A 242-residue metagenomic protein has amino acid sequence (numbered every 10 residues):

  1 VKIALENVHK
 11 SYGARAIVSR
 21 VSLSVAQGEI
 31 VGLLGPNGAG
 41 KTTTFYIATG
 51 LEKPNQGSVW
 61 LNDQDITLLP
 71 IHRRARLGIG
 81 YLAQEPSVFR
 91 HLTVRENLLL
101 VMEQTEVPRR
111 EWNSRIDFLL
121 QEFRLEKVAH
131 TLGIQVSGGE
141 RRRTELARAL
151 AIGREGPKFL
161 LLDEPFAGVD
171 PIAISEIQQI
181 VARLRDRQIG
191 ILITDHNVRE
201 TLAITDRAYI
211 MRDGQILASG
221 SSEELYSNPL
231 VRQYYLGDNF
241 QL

Functional and structural regions predicted by a protein language model:
G13, V31, L69, L92-E111 (+2 more regions): ABC-type ATPase nucleotide-binding domains, specifically the catalytic core motifs of the NBD
L34-P36: The feature captures the beta-strand-to-loop junction immediately N-terminal to the Walker
T49: Helix-to-loop junction immediately C-terminal to a conserved catalytic motif
K53, D65-E85, R109-N113, A129 (+2 more regions): ABC ATPase NBD coupling module
Q64, L99, R110-V128, A182: Conserved ABC ATPase "signature" region
L132-E140: Conserved ABC ATPase signature
L160-E164: Catalytic Walker B motif of ABC-type/P-loop ATPase nucleotide-binding domains
